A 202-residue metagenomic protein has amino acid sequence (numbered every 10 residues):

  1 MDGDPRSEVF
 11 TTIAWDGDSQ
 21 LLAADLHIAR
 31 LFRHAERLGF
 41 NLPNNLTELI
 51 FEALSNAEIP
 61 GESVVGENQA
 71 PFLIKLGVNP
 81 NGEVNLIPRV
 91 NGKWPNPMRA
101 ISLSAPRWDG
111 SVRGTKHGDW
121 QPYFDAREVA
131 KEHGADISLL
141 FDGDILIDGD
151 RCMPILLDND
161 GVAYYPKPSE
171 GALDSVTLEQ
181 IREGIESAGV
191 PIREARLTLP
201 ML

Functional and structural regions predicted by a protein language model:
M1-L139, G143, S169, L178-L202: Conserved alpha/beta cores of soluble small-molecule-handling proteins
I145-P168: Glycine- and Gly-Pro-enriched alpha-helical subdomains that act as flexible, kink-prone "lid/hinge" or packing modules
